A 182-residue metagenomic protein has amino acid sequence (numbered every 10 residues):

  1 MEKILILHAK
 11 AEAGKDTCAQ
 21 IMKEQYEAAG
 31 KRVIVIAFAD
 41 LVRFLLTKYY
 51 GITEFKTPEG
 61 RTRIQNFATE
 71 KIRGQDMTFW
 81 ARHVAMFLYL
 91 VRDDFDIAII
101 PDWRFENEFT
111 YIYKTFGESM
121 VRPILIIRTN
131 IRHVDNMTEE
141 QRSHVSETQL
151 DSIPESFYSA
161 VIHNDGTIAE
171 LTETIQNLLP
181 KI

Functional and structural regions predicted by a protein language model:
M1-L5: Extreme N-terminal starter segment of soluble prokaryotic enzymes
A9-K10: P-loop (Walker A) phosphate-binding loop of NTP-binding proteins
A13: ATP-binding Walker
D16: Walker A/P-loop
E24-I34: Post-Walker A helix-loop "phosphate-sensing" segment adjacent to the P-loop in P-loop NTPases
I34, H83-E140: ATP-dependent NMP and nucleoside kinases share a basic, alpha-helical "lid"
A37-A98, R104: ATP-dependent small-molecule kinase phosphotransfer cores that center on conserved nucleotide phosphate-binding segments
T78, H83, R122-I182: Small-molecule kinase domains that catalyze NTP-dependent phosphoryl transfer to phosphate-bearing small molecules
